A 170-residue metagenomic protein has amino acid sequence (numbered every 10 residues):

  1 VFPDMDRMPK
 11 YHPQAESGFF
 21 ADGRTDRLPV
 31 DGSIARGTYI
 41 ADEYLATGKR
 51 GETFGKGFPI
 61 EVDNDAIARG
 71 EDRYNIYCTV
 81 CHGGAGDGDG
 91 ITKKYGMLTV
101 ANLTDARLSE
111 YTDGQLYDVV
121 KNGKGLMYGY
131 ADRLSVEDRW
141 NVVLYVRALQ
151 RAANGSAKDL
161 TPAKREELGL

Functional and structural regions predicted by a protein language model:
V1-D63, L134-Y145: Periplasmic c-type cytochrome electron-transfer domains
P9, A85, K124, V146-A153: A generic secondary-structure signal for well-formed alpha-helical elements
N64-D87, K93, V100, K121-N122 (+2 more regions): Sequence/structural segment immediately N-terminal to covalent heme-attachment motifs in c-type and related
N75, E110-D113, Y128-L170: Flexible coil segments in periplasmic/lumen-exposed cytochrome c-class electron-transfer proteins
D87-G88, V136: Short, non-ligating residues that shape and space the ligands of small metal-coordination modules and catalytic
G96-S109: Active-site-proximal inter-transmembrane loops
L108-G123: Short Fe-S-cluster ligation motifs
